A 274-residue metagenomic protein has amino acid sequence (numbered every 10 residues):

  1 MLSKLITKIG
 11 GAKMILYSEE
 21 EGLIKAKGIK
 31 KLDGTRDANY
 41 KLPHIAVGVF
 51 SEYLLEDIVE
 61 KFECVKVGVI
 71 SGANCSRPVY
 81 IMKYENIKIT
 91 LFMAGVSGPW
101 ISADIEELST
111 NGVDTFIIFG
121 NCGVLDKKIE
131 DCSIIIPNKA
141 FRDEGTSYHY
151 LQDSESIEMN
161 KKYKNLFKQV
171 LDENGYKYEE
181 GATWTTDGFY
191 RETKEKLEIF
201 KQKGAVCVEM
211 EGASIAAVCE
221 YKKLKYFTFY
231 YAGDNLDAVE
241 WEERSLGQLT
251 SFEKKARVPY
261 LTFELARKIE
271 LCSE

Functional and structural regions predicted by a protein language model:
L2-I157, K161-N165: Metabolite-binding pocket within alpha/beta catalytic cores that recognizes anionic/polar moieties
S109-T110, K201, E220: Non-catalytic positions within long, well-ordered alpha-helices that form the structural scaffold/packing of enzyme
D114-T115, V206, K225: Short acidic/polar active-site loop segments enriched in Thr and Asp
S156-Q202: Active-site rim beta-loop-alpha module in soluble metabolic enzymes
L166-N174, V218, L261-C272: Generic non-transmembrane alpha-helical segments
A213-T250: Zn-dependent metallopeptidase/amidohydrolase metal-coordination segment
A238-E274: His/Asp/Glu-rich mid-to-C-terminal helical/loop segments that flank catalytic regions of hydrolases
